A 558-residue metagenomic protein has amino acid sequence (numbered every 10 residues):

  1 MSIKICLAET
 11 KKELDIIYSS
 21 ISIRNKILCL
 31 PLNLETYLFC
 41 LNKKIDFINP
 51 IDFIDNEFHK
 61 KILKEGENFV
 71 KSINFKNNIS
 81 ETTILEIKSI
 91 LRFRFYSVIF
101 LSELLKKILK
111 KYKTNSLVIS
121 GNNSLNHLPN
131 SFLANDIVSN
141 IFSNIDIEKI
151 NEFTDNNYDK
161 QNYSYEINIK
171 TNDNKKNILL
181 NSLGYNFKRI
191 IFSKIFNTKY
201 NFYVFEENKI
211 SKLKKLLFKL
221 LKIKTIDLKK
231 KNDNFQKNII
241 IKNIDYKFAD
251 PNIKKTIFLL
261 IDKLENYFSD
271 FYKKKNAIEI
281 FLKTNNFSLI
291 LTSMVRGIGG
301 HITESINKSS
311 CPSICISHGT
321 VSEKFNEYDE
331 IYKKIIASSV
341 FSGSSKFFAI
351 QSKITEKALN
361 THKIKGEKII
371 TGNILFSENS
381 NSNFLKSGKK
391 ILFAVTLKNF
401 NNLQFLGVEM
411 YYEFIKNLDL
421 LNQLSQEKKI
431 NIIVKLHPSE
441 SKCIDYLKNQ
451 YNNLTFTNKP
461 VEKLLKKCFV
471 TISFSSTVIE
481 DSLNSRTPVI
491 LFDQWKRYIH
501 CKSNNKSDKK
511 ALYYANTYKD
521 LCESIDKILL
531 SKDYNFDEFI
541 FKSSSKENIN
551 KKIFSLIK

Functional and structural regions predicted by a protein language model:
M1-K558: Catalytic-core helical/loop segments in enzymes performing group transfer/polymerization on anionic/lipid-linked
